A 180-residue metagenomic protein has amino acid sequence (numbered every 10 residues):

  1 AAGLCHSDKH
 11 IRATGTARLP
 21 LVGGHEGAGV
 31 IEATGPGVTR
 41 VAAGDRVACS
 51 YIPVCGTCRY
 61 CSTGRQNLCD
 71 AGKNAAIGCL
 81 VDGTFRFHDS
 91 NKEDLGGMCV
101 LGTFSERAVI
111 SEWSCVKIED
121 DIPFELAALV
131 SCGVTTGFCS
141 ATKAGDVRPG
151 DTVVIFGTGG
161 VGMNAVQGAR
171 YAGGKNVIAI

Functional and structural regions predicted by a protein language model:
A1-A2, A13-S62, N67, A75 (+3 more regions): Glycine-rich beta-strand-centered segment in the early N-terminal region that forms part of a ligand/cofactor-binding
A2-G3, G159: Proline-glycine-enriched beta-turn/loop adjacent to the NAD(P) cofactor-binding site in Rossmann-like oxidoreductases
C5, V30, V154: Conserved Rossmann-like nucleotide-binding pocket used by diverse enzymes that bind dinucleotide cofactors
S7-R12: Cytochrome P450 core scaffold surrounding the K-helix E-X-X-R motif and the conserved "meander" helix-loop region
L21, C69, K175-A179: Short hydrophobic/aromatic-enriched beta-strand-loop microsegments
V30, G37, G83-I110: Short Fe-S-cluster ligation motifs
A43, D94-G96, F124-A128: Flexible, glycine/proline-enriched loop segments at strand-loop-helix junctions that form or flank small-ligand binding
E106-R107, W113-C115, E119-I180: Mid-domain Rossmann-like dinucleotide-binding core that forms the NAD(H)/NADP(H) cofactor-binding site
